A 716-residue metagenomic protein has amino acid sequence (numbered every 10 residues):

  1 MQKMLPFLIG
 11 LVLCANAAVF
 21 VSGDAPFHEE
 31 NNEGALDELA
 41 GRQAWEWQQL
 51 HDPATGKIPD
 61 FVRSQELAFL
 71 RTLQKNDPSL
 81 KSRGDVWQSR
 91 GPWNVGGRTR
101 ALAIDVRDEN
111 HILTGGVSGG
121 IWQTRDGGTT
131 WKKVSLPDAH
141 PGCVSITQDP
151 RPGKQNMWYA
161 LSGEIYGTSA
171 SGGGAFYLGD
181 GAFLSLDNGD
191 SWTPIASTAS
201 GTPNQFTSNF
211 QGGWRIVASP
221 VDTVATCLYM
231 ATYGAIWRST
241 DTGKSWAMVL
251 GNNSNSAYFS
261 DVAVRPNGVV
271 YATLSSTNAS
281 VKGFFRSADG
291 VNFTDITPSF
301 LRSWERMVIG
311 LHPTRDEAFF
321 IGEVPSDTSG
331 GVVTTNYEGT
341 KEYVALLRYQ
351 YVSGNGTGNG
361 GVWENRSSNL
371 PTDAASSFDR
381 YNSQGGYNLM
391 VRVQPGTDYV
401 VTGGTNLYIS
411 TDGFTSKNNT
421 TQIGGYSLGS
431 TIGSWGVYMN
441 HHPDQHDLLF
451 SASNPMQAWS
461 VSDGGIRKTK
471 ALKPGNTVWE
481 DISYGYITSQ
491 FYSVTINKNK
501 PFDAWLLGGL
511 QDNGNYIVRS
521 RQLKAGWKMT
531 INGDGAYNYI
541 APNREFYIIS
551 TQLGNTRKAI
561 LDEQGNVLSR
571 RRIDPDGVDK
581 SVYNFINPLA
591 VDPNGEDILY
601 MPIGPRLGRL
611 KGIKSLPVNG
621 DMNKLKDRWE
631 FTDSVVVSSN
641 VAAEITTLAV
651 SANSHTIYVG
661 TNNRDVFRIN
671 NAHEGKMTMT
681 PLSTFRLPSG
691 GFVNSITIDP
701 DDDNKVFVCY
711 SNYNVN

Functional and structural regions predicted by a protein language model:
M1-G10: N-terminal Sec-pathway targeting helices
I9-F20: Hydrophobic membrane-insertion alpha-helices, especially the h-region of bacterial N-terminal signal peptides
G23-N716: Beta-propeller blade termini and top-face loops
